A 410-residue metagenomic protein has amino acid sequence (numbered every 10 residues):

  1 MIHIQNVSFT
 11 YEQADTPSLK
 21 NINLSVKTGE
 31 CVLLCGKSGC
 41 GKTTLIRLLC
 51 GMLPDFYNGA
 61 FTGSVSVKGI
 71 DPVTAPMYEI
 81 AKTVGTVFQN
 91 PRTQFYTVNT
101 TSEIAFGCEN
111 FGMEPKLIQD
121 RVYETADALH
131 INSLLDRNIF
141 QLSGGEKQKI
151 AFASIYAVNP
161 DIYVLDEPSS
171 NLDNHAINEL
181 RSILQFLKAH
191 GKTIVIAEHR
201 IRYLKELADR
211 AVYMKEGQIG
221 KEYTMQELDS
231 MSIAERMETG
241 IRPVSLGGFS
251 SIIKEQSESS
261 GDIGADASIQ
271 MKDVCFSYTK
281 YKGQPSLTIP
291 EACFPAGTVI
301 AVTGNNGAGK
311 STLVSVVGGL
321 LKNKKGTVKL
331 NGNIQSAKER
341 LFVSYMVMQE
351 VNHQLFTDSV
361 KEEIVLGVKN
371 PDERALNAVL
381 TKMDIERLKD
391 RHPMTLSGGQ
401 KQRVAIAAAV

Functional and structural regions predicted by a protein language model:
C50, G318: Helix-to-loop junction immediately C-terminal to a conserved catalytic motif
S64-E79, T327-L341: ABC ATPase NBD Q-loop/coupling interface
K116-L134, E373-L388: Conserved ABC ATPase "signature" region
N138-L142, E146, H392-L396, Q400: Conserved ABC ATPase signature
A157-D161: A short, proline-enriched helix->beta-strand linker immediately N-terminal to the Walker B motif in ABC-type P-loop
Y163-D166: Catalytic Walker B motif of ABC-type/P-loop ATPase nucleotide-binding domains
E198-H199: H-loop/switch region of ABC-family ATPase nucleotide-binding domains
